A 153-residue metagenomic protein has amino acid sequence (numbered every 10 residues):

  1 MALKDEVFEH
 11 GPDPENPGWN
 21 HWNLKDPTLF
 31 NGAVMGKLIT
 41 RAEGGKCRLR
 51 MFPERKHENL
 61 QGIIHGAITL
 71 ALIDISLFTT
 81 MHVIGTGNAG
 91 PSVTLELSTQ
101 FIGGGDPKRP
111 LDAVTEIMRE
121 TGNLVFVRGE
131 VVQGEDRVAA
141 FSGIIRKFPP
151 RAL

Functional and structural regions predicted by a protein language model:
M1-L153: Terminal targeting signals and extreme-terminal segments of soluble enzymes
